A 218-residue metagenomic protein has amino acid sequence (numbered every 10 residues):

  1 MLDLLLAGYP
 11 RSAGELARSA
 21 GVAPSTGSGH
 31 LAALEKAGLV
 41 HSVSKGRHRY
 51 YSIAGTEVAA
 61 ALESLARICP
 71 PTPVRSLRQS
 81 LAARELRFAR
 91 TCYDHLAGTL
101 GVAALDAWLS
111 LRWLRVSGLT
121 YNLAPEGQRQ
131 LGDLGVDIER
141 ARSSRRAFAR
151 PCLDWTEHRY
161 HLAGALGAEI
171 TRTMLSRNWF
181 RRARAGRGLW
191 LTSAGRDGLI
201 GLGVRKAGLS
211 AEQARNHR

Functional and structural regions predicted by a protein language model:
M1-A23, R49-Y51, T56, T91-C92: N-terminal helix-turn-helix DNA-binding core of bacterial DNA-binding proteins
D3, E35, R172: A cross-family signal for key residues in well-ordered alpha-helices that form functional helical elements
D3, G29, D197: DNA-binding alpha-helical recognition surfaces that contact promoter or target DNA
A7, A59-V116, D133-A185, K206-R218: Amphipathic alpha-helical dimerization/coiled-coil segments that flank or bridge DNA-binding/regulatory modules
P10, V43-I68, L123, G127-Q130 (+1 more regions): Basic, amphipathic "hinge/linker" alpha-helix immediately C-terminal to the N-terminal HTH DNA-binding motif
A13-V40: Canonical helix-turn-helix DNA-binding module
E35-K45, R49-S52, S117-G118, A183-R184: Beta-hairpin "wing" of winged helix-turn-helix
Y51-A54, G118-L134, R184-L202: Accessory beta->alpha helical hairpin/"wing" motif in late/C-terminal subdomains of nucleic-acid enzymes
